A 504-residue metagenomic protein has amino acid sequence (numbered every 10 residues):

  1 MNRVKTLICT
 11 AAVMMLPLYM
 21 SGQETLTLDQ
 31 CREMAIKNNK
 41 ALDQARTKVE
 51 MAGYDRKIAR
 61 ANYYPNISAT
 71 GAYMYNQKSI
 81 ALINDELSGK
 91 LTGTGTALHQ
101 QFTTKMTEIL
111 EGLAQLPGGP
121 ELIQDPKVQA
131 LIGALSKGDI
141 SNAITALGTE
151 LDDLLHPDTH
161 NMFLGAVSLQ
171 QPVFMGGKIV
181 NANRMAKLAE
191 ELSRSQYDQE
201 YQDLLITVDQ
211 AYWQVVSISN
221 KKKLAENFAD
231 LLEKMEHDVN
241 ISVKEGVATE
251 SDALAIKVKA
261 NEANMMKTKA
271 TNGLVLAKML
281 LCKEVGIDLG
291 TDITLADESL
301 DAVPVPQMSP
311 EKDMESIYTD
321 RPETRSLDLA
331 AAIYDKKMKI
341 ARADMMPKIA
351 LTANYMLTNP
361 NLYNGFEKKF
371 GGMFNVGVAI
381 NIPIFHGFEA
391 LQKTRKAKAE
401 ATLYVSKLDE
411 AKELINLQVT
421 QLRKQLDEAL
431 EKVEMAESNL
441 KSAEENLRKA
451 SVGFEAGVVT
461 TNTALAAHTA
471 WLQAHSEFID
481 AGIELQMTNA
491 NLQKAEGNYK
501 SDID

Functional and structural regions predicted by a protein language model:
M1-D29, I503-D504: Bacterial Sec-dependent N-terminal signal peptides
R3, Y54-R56, S195-S316, Q425 (+3 more regions): Periplasmic alpha-helical coiled-coil/stalk elements that build and connect Gram-negative outer-membrane
G22-A81, L164, V173, L289 (+3 more regions): Bacterial Sec-pathway N-terminal export signals of envelope proteins
D43, I67-A81, D153-H160, Q170-Q199 (+5 more regions): Small/polar (Gly/Ser/Thr/Ala-rich) solvent-exposed segments that form structured loops/beta-strands/short helices used
Q44-A59, E200, I206-K223, K234 (+8 more regions): Amphipathic alpha-helical coiled-coil segments
S68, Y75-L116, Q124, V128 (+1 more regions): Acidic, low-complexity, intrinsically disordered peripheral segments
M162-L164, Q210, A255, P322 (+2 more regions): Transmembrane beta-barrel architecture of outer-membrane proteins
F163-L169, D313, F374-I380: Hydrophobic, lipid-facing positions within transmembrane beta-strands of outer-membrane proteins
